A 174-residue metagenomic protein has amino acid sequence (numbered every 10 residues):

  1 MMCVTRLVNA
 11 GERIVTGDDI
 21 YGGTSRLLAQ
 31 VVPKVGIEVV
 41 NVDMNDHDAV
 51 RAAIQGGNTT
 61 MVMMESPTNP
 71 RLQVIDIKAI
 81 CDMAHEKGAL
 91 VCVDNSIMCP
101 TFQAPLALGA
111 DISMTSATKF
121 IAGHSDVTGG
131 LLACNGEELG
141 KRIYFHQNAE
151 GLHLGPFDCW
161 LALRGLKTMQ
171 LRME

Functional and structural regions predicted by a protein language model:
M1-E174: Conserved PLP-enzyme active-site core in the AAT-like
